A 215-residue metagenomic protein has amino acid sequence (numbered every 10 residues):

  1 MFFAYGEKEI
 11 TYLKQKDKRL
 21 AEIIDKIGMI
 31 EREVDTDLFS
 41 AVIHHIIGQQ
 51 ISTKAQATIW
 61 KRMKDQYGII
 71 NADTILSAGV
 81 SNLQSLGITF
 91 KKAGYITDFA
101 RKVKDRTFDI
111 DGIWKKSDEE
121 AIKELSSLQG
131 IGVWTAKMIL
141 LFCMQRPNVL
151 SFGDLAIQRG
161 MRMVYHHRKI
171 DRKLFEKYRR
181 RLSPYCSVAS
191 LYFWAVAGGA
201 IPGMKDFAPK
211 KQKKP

Functional and structural regions predicted by a protein language model:
M1-I30, E119-E120, V133-F142, R146-P215: C-terminal accessory module of base-excision DNA glycosylases/AP lyases that mediates lesion recognition and DNA
K8, Q15-G68: A positional/architectural concept
R19-I23, I51-S52, Q56-S127, R181-S183: Alpha-helical ds-nucleic-acid-binding substructure associated with the helix-hairpin-helix region of base-excision DNA
T36, S40, W114, V149: Residue-level marker of regulatory loop/turn positions in helix-turn-helix DNA-binding domains and in histidine
F39-I43, Q56, L76-G79, D118-A121 (+3 more regions): N-terminal alpha-helical segment
V42-I47, I96-A100, I139, A189-F193: Short alpha-helical scaffolding segments that buttress acidic/His motifs in well-ordered protein cores
I46, G79, L83, T107 (+3 more regions): Short amphipathic alpha-helical interaction patches enriched in hydrophobic/aromatic residues with interspersed Lys/Arg
